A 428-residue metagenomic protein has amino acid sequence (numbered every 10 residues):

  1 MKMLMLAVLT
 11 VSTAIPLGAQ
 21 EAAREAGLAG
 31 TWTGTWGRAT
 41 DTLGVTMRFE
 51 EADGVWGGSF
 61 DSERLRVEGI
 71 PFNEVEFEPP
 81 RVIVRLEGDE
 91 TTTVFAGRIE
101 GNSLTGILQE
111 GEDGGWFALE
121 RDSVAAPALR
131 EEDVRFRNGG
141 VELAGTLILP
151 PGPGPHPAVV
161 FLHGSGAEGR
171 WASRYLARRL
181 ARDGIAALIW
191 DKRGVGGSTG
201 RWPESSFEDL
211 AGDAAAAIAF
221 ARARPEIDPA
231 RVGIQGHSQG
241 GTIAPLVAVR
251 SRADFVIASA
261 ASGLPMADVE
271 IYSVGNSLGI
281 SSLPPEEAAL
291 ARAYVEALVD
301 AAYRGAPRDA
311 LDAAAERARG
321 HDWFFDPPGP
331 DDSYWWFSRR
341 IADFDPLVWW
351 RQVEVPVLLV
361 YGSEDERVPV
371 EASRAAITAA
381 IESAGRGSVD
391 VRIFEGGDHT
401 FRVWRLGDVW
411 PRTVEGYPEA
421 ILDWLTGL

Functional and structural regions predicted by a protein language model:
Q20-E100, I107-Q109, D113, L143-T146: Central antiparallel beta-sheet cores of small beta-barrel/beta-sandwich binding domains
E120-P153: N-terminal cap/lid segment of alpha/beta-hydrolase-fold proteins
P155-G164: Short beta-strand element of the alpha/beta-hydrolase
G166-R178, K192, E371: The serine-hydrolase catalytic nucleophile loop
L180-G197: Conserved alpha/beta-hydrolase
S205-P225: Alpha/beta-hydrolase active-site loop
F255-Q352: Accessory cap/linker subdomain of secreted extracellular hydrolases
V353, L359-Y361, D365: Short beta-strand/loop motif that positions the catalytic acidic residue of the alpha/beta-hydrolase fold
